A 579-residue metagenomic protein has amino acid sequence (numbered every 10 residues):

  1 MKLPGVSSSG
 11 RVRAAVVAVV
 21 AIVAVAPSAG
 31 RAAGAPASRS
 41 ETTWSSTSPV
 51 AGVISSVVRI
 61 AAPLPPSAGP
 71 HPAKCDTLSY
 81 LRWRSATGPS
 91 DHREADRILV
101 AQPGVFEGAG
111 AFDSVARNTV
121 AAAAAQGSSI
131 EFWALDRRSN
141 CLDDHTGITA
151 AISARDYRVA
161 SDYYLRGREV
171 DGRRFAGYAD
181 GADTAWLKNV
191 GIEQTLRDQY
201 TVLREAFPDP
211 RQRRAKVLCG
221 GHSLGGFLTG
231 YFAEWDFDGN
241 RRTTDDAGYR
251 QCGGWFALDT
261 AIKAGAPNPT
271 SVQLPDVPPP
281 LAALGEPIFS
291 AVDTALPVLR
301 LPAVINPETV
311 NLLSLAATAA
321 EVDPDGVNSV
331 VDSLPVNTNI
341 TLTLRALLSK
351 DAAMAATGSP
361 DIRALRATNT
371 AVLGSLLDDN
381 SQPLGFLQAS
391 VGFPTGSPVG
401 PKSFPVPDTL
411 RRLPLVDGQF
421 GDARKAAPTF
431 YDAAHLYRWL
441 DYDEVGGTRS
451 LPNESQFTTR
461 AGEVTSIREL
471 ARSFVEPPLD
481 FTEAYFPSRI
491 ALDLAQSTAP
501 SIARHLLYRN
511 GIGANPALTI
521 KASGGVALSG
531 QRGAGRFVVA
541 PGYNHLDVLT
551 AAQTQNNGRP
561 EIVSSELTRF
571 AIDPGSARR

Functional and structural regions predicted by a protein language model:
M1-G34: Secretory targeting and sorting signals
S38-D91: N-terminal cap/lid segment of alpha/beta-hydrolase-fold proteins
A86-R158: Short, surface-exposed "cap/lid" segments of acyl-processing enzymes
Q102-V105, H222-S223, T260, A522-S523: Glycine-rich His-Gly loop
D136, L344-R579: C-terminal subdomain of alpha/beta-hydrolase-fold enzymes, centered on the catalytic histidine and its supporting
I152-D209: Alpha/beta-hydrolase active-site loop
G220-G225, T229: Gly/Ala-rich beta-loop-alpha elbow adjacent to hydrolase catalytic centers
F232-S349, P360: A catalytic-pocket lid/entrance helix-loop region that shapes and gates access to the active site across common
